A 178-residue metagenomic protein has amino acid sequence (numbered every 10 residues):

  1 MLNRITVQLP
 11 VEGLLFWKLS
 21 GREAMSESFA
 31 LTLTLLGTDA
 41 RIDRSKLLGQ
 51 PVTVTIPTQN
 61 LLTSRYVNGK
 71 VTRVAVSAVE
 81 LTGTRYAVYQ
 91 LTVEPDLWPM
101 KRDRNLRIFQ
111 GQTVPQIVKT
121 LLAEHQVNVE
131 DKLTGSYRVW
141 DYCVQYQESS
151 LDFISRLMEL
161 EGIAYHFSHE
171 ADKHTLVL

Functional and structural regions predicted by a protein language model:
M1-L178: Amphipathic alpha-helical and helix-coil boundary elements used as assembly and membrane-proximal scaffolds
